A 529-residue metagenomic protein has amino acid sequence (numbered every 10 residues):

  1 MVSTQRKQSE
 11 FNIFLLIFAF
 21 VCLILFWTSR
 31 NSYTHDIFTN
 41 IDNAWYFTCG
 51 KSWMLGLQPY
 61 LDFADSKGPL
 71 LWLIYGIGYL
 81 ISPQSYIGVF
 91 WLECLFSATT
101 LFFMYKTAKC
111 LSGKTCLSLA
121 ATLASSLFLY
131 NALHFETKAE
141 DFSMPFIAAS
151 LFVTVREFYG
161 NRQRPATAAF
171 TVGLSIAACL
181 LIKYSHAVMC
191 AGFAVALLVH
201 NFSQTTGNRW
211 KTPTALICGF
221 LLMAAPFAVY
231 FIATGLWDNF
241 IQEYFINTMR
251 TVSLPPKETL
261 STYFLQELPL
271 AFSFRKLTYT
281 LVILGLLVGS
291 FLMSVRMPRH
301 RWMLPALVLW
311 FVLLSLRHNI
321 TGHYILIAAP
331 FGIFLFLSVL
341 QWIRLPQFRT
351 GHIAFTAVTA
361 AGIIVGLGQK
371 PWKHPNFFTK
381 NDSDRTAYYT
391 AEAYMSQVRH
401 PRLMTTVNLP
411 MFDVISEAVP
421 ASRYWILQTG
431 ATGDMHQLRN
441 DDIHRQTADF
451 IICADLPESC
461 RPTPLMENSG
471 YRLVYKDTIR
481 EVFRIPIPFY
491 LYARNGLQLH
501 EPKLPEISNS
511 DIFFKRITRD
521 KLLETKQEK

Functional and structural regions predicted by a protein language model:
T99, M104-L127, M144-P145, N161-Q163 (+1 more regions): Transmembrane-helix signature of polytopic, membrane-embedded enzymes that assemble or transfer cell-envelope glycans
K109, S150-T171, S203, L284-R299 (+1 more regions): Membrane-interface transmembrane helices that cradle and orient dolichyl/undecaprenyl
L133-S143, T321: Short acidic/glycine- and proline-prone juxtamembrane loop motifs at membrane-interface regions of multi-pass membrane
F142-N161, A168-I176, L197, G332-L335: Specific aromatic-rich, kink-prone transmembrane helix
T167-Y184, C190-V195, L222, L307-L316: Membrane-interface alpha helices of multi-pass inner-membrane proteins
V188, F311-F348: Hydrophobic/aromatic-rich transmembrane helices and adjacent perimembrane loops
C190-A191, K373-T432, R439-C460: Short periplasmic/luminal acceptor-recognition loop of GT-C membrane glycosyltransferases, typified by
S273-F311: Hydrophobic, aromatic-rich transmembrane alpha-helices and their immediate juxtamembrane boundary segments
